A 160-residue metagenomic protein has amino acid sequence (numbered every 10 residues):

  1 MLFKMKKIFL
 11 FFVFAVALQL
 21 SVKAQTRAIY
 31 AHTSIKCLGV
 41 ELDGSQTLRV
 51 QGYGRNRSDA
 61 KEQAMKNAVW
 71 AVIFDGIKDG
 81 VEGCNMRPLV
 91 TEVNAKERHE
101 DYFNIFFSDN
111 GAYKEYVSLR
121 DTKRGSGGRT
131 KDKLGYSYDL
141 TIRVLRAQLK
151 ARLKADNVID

Functional and structural regions predicted by a protein language model:
M1-R27: Bacterial Sec-dependent N-terminal signal peptides
A24-D160: Domain-level marker for long, solvent-exposed, non-transmembrane regions
